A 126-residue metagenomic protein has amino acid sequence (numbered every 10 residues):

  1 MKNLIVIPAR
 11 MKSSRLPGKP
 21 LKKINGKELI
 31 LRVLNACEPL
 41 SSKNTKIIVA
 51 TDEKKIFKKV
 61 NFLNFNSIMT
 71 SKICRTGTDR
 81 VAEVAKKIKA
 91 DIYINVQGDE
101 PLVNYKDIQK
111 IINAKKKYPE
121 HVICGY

Functional and structural regions predicted by a protein language model:
M1-P17: N-terminal nucleotide-binding beta1-loop-alpha1 segment
L29-K46, K58-L63: A short, N-terminal amphipathic alpha-helix
T51-I56: Short, polar loop motifs at secondary-structure junctions
N61-G77: Conserved donor nucleotide-binding strand/loop of the catalytic core
C74, E100-L102: Acidic metal-phosphate-binding loop of nucleotide-sugar-dependent transferases
T78-K86: Short, conserved alpha-helix that lines the donor NDP-sugar binding/gating region of sugar-transfer enzymes
Y93-I94: Short aromatic/hydrophobic "clamp" motif used to bind/position activated sugar donors
N104-Y126: Conserved donor-nucleotide/metal-binding helix-loop-beta segment in metal-dependent transferases, i.e., the alpha-helix
